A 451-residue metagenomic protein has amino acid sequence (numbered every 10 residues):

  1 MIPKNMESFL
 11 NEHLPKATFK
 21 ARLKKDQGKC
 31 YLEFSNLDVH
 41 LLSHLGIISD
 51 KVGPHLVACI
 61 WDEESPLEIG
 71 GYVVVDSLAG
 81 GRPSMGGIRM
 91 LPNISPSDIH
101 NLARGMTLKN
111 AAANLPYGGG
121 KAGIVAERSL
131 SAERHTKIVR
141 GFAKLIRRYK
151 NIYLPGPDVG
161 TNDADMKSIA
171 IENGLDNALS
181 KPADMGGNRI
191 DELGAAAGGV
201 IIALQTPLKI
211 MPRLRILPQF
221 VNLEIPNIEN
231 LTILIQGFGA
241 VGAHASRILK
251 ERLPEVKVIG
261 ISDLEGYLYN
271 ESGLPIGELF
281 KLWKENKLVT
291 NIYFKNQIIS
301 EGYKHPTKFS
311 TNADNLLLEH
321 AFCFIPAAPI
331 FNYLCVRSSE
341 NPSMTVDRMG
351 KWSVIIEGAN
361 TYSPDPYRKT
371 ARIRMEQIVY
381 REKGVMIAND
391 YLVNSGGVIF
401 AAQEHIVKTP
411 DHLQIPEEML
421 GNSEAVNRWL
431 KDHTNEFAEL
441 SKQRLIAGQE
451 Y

Functional and structural regions predicted by a protein language model:
I2-F9, R348-Y451: Adenosine-phosphate binding glycine-rich loop
I2-I60: Short, Gly/Pro- and small/polar-rich lid/capping loops
L41-Y117, K121-I124, G141-F142: N-terminal functional module of multi-domain proteins
G70, M90-L91, T107-L231: Glycine/serine-rich phosphate-binding loop and adjoining beta1-alpha1 elements at the start of nucleotide-handling
I94-D98, E133, K137, T161-A164 (+14 more regions): Conserved active-site and cofactor/substrate-binding residues in soluble primary-metabolism enzymes
Y153-P157, A178-S180, G260-D263, I325-P326 (+2 more regions): General beta-strand structural signal in soluble alpha/beta enzymes
D191-H320: Glycine-rich phosphate/diphosphate-binding loop of Rossmann-like nucleotide-binding domains
G266-Y269, L274-I387: Rossmann-like adenosine-cofactor binding region
